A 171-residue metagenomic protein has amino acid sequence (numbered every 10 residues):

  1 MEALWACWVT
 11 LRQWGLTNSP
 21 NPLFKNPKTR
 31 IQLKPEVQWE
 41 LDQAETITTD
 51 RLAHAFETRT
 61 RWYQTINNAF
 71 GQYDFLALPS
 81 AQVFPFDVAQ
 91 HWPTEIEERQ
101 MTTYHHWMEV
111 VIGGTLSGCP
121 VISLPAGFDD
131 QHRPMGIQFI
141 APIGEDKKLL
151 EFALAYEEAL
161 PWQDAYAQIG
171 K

Functional and structural regions predicted by a protein language model:
E2-W14, F86-P93: Short glycine/threonine-rich loop-to-helix capping motif typified by GTGT followed within a few residues by an Asp-Pro
T10-N67, P79, V83-F84, S123-A126 (+1 more regions): Short helix-loop capping/hinge segments that flank enzyme active sites or metal/cofactor-binding pockets
G15-Q32, H105-M108, E145-E158: Short, basic, helix/turn surface patches
W39, Y63, W92, W107-V110: Tryptophan-centric aromatic hotspots in well-structured domains and transmembrane helices
A53, Q64, Q72, T115-K171: Structural helix-boundary/capping segments
H54, F86-W107: Short, surface-exposed loop/helix-turn segments at secondary-structure junctions that function as lids/hinges flanking
Y104-S117: Hydrophobic alpha-helical segments in the ANL/AMP-binding
